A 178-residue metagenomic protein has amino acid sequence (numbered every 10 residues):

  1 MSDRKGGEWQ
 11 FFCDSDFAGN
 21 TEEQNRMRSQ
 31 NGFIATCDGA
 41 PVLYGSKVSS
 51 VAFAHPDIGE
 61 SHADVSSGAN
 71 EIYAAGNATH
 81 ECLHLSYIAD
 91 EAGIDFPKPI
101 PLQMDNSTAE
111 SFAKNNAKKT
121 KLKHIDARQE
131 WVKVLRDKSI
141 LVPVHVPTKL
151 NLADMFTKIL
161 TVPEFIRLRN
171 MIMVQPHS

Functional and structural regions predicted by a protein language model:
M1-F17, F96: Structured nucleic-acid-interacting core domains from mobile-element enzymes and related host factors, especially RNase
M1-S2, E22-N25, E91-A92, K133: Beta-strand elements of modular eukaryotic interaction domains
E8, A54-S178: RNase H-like nuclease module associated with reverse transcription
F11-G68: RNase H-like nuclease fold core
